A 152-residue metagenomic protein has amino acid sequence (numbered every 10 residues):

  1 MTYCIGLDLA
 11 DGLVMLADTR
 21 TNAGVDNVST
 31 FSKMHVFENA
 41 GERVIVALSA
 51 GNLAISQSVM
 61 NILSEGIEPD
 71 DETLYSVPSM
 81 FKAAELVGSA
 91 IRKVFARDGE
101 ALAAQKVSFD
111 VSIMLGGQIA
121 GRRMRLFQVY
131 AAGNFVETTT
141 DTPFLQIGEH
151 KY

Functional and structural regions predicted by a protein language model:
M1-K106, V136-Y152: Conserved short S/T/G-enriched processing/targeting/catalytic segments and their helical context
G117-G148: A mid-sequence, solvent-exposed acidic-amphipathic segment
